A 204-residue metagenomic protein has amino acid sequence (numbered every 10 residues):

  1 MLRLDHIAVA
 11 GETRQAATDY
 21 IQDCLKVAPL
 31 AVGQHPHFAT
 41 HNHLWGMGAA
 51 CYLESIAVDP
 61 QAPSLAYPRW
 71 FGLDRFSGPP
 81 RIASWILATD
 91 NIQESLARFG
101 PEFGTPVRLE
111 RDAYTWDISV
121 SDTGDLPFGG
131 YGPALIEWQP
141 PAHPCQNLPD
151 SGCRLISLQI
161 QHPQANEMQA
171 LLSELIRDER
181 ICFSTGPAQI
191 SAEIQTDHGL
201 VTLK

Functional and structural regions predicted by a protein language model:
M1-L4, V9-P29, M47-K204: Glyoxalase I/VOC metalloenzyme domain signal
H35-F38: A short beta-turn/loop motif at secondary-structure boundaries
H43: Catalytic cores of extracellular degradative/oxidative enzymes
